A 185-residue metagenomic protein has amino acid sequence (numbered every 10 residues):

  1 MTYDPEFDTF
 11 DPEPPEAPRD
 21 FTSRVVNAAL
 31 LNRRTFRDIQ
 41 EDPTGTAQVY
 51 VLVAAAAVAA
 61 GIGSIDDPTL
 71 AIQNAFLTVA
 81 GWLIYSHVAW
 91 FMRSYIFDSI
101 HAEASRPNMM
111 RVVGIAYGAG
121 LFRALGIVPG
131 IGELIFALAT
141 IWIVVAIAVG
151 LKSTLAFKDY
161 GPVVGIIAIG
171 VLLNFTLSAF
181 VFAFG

Functional and structural regions predicted by a protein language model:
M1-T9: N-terminal acidic, proline/glycine-rich, low-complexity intrinsically disordered segments
F10-P107: Selected alpha-helical membrane-embedding segments in polytopic membrane proteins
D38, G150, A179: Alpha-helical scaffold segments in soluble metabolic enzymes
A60-I65, L121-F122, N174-F175: Secretory-pathway/luminal and periplasmic proteins that interact with or process carbohydrate-rich
L70-S94, P107-L172: Selective recognition of hydrophobic, aromatic-rich stretches within alpha-helical transmembrane segments of polytopic
Y95-S99, T154, A183: Alpha-helical structural context
N174-G185: Juxtamembrane boundary at the C-terminal end of a transmembrane helix
